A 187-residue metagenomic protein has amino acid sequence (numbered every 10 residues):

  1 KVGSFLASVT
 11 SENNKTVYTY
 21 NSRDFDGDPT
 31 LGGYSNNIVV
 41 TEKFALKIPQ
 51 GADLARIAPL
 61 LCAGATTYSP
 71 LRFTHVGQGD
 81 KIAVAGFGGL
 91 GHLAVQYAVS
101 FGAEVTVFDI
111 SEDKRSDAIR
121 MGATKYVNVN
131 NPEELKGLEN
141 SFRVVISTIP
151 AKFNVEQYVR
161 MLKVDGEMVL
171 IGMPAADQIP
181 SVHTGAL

Functional and structural regions predicted by a protein language model:
K1-A45: Glycine-rich phosphate/adenylate-binding loop and adjacent beta-alpha elements of nucleotide- or dinucleotide-binding
N36-N37, T124-K125, V144: Well-ordered beta-strand positions
K43-F44, Q50-N131: Mid-domain Rossmann-like dinucleotide-binding core that forms the NAD(H)/NADP(H) cofactor-binding site
Q78-K81, F142, D165: Phosphate-coordination loops involved in phosphoryl transfer and adenosine-cofactor binding
V84, N128, I146-S147, V169-L170: Redox-cofactor binding/interface segments in oxidoreductases and associated redox assembly factors
K114, N131-G137, F153-Q157, V182-H183: Short acidic active-site motifs
K136-V145: A short acidic, Gly/Pro-enriched loop at the edge of an enzyme's catalytic core that lines a small-molecule cofactor
I149-L187: Glycine-rich phosphate-binding loop and adjacent beta-alpha segment of Rossmann(oid) nucleotide-cofactor-binding
